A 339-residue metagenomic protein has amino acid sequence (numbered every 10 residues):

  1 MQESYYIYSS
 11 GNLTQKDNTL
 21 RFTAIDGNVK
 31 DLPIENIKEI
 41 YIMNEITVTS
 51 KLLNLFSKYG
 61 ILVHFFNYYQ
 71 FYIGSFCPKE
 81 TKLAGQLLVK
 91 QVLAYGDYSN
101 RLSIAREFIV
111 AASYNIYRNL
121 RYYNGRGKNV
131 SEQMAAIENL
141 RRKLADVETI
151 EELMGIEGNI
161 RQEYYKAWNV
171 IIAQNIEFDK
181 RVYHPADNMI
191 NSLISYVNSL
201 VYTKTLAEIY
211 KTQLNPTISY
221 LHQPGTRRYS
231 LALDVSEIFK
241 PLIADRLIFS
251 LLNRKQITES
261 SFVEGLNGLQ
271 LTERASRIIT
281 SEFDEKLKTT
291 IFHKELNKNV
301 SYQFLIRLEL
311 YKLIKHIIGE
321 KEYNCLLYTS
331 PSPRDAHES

Functional and structural regions predicted by a protein language model:
M1-K16, T23-I25, D31-L32, I73 (+1 more regions): Active-site helix-to-loop segments that bind/position phosphate- or nucleotide-bearing substrates and donors across
I34-V48: Extracellular/luminal Protease-associated
I40-M43, L62-N67: Short hydrophobic alpha-helical runs that function as membrane-insertion/retention elements
T49, Q70-S75: Short gly/pro/ser/thr-enriched loop/turn and capping motifs at secondary-structure boundaries
K51-L55: A short acidic, amphipathic alpha-helical/loop segment
K58, L62-F65, T81-L83: A short alpha->loop->secondary-structure connector
Y328-S339: Single conserved hydrophobic/aromatic residue that forms the stacking wall/gate of nucleotide- or nucleobase-binding
